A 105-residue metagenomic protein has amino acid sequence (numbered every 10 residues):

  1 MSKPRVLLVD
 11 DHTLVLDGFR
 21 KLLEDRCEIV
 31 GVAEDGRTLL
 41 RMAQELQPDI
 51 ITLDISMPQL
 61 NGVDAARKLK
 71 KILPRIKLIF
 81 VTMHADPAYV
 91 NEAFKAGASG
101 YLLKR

Functional and structural regions predicted by a protein language model:
T13-G31: Two-component/phosphorelay signaling modules centered on CheY-like receiver
D35-T38, Q59-D64: Acidic catalytic/metal-coordinating carboxylates
R41, V63-R75: Short amphipathic alpha-helix used as the core "switch/output" element in two-component signaling
L46-T52: Active-site beta3 strand of CheY-like receiver
I55-M57: Receiver (REC) domain active-site loop signature in two-component systems and cognate sites in sensor histidine kinases
H84-A85: Short, conserved "switch-loop" micro-motifs in signal-transduction and mechanochemical regulators
